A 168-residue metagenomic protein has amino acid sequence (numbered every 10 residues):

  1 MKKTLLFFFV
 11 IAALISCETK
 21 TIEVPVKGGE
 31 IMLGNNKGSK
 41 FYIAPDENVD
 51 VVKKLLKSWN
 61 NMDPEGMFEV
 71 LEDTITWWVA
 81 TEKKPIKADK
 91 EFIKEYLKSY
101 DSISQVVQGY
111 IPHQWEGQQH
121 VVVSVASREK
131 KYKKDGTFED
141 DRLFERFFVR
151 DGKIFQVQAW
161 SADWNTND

Functional and structural regions predicted by a protein language model:
M1-T4, E18-T19: Positively charged n-region of N-terminal signal peptides that target proteins for export
T4-A13: Sec-dependent N-terminal signal peptides
C17-N61, E69: Short, low-complexity N-terminal intrinsically disordered segments enriched in polar/charged residues
T21-V24, D140-D168: Short beta-strand edge/turn micro-motifs at domain boundaries
G38-S39, V70, T74-P85: A short gly/proline-enriched turn/hairpin at secondary-structure junctions
V52-L55, G66-F68, I75, D89-I93 (+2 more regions): Hydrophobic pocket/interface hotspot
K57-P64, E72-T76, L97-S102: Sec-exported extracytoplasmic/periplasmic mature domains
I93-D135: Surface-exposed, charged secondary-structure patches
